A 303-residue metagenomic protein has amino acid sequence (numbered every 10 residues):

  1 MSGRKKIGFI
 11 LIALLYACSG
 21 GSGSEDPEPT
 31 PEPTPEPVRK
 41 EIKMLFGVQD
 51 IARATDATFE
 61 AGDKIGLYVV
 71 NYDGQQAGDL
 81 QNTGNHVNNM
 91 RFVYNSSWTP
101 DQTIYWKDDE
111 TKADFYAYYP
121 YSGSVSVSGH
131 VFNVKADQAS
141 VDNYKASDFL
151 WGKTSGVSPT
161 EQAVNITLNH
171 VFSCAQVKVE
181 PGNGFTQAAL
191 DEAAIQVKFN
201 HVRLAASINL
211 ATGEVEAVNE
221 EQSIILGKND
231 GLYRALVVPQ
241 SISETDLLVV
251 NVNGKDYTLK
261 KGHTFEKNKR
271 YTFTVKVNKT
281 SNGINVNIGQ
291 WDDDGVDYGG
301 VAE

Functional and structural regions predicted by a protein language model:
S2-G3, C18-E303: Sec-type signal peptide cleavage vicinity
G8-A17: Bacterial N-terminal signal peptides
